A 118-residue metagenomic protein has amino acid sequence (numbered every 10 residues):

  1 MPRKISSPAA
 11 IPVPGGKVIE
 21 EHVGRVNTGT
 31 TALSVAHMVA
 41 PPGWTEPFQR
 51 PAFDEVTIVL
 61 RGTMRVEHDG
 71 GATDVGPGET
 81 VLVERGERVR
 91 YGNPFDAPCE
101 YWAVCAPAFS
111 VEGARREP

Functional and structural regions predicted by a protein language model:
M1-A32, G113-P118: A short, N-terminal "cap"/entry segment at the start of jelly-roll beta-barrel domains of the cupin/DSBH fold
I19-E21, V35-P51: Conserved short histidine dyad/triad with adjacent acidic residue
G24-R25, T45-P51, H68, G92-P94 (+1 more regions): Short histidine-centered beta-strand/loop micro-motifs that create catalytic or ligand/metal-coordination sites
T45-E46, R65, V81, R85-Y91: Histidine-centered metal-chelating micro-motifs
F53-M64, D69: Glycine- and acidic-residue-biased ligand/ion/polar-headgroup-sensing regions
T63-R65, A72, R88, P98: Structural motif
G70-G86: Short acidic-glycine-tyrosine-enriched beta hairpin
R85-V111: Ligand-binding loop in jelly-roll beta-barrel domains
